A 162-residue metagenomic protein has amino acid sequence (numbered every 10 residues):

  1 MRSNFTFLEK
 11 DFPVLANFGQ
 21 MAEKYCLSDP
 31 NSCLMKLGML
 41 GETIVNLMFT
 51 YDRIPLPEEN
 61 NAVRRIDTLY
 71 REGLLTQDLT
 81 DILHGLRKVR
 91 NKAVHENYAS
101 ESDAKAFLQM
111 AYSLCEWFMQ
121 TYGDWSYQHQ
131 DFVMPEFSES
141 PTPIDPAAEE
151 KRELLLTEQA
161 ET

Functional and structural regions predicted by a protein language model:
M1-T162: Amphipathic alpha-helical interface elements
